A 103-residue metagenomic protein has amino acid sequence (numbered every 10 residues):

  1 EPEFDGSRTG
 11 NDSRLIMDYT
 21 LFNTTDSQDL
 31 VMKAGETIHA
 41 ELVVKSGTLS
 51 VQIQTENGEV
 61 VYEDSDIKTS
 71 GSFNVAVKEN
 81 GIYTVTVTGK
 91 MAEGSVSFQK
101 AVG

Functional and structural regions predicted by a protein language model:
E1-L30: Transition segment at domain starts
G10, K33, V44, D66-K68 (+1 more regions): Surface-exposed coil/turn segments at beta-strand junctions on protein surfaces, enriched
D12-L15, T37-I38, E59-V61: Short, hydrophobic/aromatic-rich segments at coil-to-beta transitions
D26-Q28, T69-V75, Y83: Short strand-edge motifs at loop-to-beta-strand transitions and within beta-strands of extracellular beta-rich domains
S27-K45, Y83-V87: Hydrophobic beta-strand segments within beta-rich accessory/binding domains
E41-V51, M91-G94: Extended, low-complexity, turn-rich repeat/linker tracts enriched in Gly/Pro/Ser/Thr and Asp/Glu that occur
S46-E63, F98-V102: Short, surface-exposed beta-strand/strand-loop-strand elements in extracellular ectodomains
T86-G103: Edge beta-strands of jelly-roll/beta-sandwich modules across compartments, strongly enriched in secreted/luminal
